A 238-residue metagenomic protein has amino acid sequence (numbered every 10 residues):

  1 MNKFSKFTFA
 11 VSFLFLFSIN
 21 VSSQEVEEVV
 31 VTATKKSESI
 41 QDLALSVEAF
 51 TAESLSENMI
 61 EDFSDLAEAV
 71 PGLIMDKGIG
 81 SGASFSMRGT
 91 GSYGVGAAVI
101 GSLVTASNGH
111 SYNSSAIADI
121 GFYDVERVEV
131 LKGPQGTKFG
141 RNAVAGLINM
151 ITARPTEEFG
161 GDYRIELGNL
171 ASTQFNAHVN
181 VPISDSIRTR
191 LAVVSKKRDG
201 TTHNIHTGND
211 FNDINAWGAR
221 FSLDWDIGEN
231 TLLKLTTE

Functional and structural regions predicted by a protein language model:
M1-Q24: Cleavable N-terminal targeting peptides that direct proteins into the secretory/outer-membrane pathway or into
F15, L55, L191: Conserved anionic group-binding/transfer micro-motifs
F15-F17, A69, I183, I227: Short, structurally constrained coil/turn elements that cap an alpha-helix or connect an alpha-helix to the following
Q24-E158: Acidic, small-polar-rich N-terminal luminal/periplasmic segments of exported/outer-membrane proteins
K35, T51, I79, G89-G91 (+4 more regions): A mature extracytoplasmic/lumenal domain signature
I100-S102, S114, Y123-E129, T137-A219 (+1 more regions): Outer-membrane beta-barrel translocator/receptor signature
S107-G109, V181, L223-W225: Residue-level signature of outer-membrane beta-barrel architecture
L232-E238: Flexible loop and strand-edge segments within Gram-negative outer membrane beta-barrel domains
